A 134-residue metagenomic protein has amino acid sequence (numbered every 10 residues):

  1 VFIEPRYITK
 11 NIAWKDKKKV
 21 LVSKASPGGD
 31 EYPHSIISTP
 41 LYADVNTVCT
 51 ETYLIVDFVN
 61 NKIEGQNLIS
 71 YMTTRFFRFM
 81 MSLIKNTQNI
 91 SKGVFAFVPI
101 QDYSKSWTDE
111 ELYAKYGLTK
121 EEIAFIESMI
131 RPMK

Functional and structural regions predicted by a protein language model:
V1-S106, E111-G117, E122-K134: Polybasic, glycine- and aromatic-enriched phosphate-binding surface used to engage nucleic acids
